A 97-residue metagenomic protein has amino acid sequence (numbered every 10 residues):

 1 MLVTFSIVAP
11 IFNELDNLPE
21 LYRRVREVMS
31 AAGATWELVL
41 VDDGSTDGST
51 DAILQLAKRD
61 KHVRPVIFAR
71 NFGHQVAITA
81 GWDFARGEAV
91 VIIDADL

Functional and structural regions predicted by a protein language model:
M1-L97: Structured catalytic core of nucleotide-sugar glycosyltransferases
